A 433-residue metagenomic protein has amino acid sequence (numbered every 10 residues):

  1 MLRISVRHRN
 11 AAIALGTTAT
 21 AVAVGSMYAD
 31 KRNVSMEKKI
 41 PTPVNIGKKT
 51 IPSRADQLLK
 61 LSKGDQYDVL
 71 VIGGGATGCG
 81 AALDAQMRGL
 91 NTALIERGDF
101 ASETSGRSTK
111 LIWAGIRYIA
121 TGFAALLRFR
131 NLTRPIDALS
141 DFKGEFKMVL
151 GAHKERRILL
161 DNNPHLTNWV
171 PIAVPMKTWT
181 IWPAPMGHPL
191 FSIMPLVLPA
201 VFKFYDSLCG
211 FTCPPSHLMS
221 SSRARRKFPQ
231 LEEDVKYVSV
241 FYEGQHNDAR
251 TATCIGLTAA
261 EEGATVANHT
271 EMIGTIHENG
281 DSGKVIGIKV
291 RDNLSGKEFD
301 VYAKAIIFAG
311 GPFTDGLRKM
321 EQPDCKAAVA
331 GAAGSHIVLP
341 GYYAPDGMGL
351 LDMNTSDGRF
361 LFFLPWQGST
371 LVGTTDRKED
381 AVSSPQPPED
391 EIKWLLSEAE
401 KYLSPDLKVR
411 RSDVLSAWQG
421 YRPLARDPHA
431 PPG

Functional and structural regions predicted by a protein language model:
L2-V69, D84-R88: Extreme N-terminal leader/targeting segments of oxidoreductases
V6-R9, R32-I40, M176-G263, A267 (+3 more regions): Flavin (FAD/FMN) cofactor-binding and adjacent substrate-gating region of FAD-dependent oxidoreductase domains
G64-Y67, L294-A305: Core beta-strand elements of the Rossmann-like FAD/NAD(P) dinucleotide-binding domain in flavoenzyme oxidoreductases
V71-I72, V301-G311: Short hydrophobic core segments
G73-G75, R97: Glycine-rich Rossmann-fold phosphate-binding loop(s) that bind the pyrophosphate of adenine dinucleotide cofactors
Q86-S108: Glycine-rich FAD pyrophosphate-binding loop
K110-K227: Dinucleotide-binding Rossmann-like beta1-alpha1 core, especially the glycine-rich loop that anchors the ADP
R250, T258, G316-K319, D324-L371 (+1 more regions): C-terminal catalytic lobe of FAD-dependent flavoproteins
